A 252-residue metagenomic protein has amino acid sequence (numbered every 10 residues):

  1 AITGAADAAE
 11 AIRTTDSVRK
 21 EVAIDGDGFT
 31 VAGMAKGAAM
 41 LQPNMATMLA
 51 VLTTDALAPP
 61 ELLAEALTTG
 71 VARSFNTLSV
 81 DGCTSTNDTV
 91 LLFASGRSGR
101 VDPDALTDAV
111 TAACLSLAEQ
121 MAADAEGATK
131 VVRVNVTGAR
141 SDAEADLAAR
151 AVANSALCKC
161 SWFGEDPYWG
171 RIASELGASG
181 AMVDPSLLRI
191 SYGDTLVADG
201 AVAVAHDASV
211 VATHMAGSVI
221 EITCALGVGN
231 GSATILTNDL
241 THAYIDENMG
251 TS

Functional and structural regions predicted by a protein language model:
A1-S252: Alpha/propeptide regions of enzymes that mature by internal proteolysis
